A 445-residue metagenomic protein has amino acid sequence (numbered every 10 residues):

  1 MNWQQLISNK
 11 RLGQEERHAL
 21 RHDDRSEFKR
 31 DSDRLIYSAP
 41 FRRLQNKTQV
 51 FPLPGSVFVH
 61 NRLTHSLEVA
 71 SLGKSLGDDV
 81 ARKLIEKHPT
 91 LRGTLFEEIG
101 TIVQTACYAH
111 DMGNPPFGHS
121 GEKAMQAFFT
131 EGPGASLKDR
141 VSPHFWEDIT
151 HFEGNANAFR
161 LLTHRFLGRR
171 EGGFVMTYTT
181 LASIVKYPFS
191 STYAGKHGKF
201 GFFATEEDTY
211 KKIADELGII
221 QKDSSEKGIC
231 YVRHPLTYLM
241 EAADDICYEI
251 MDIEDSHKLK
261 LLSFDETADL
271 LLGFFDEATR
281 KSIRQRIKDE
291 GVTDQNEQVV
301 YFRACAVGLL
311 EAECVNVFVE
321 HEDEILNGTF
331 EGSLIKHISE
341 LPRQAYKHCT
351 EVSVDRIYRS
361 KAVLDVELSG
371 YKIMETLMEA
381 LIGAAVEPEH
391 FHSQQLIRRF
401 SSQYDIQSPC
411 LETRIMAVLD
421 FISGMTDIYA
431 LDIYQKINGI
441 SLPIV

Functional and structural regions predicted by a protein language model:
M1-D24, S32, I36-K47, S56 (+5 more regions): Sequence-structural signature of the catalytic-core scaffold of metal-dependent phosphohydrolases that act on
K47-V57, V352-I357: A short small-residue
H60-L63: Low-complexity, highly charged intrinsically disordered N-terminal segments that act as targeting/localization
C247, M251, D255, E311 (+7 more regions): Hydrophobic alpha-helix feature that most strongly marks membrane-spanning transmembrane helices and their immediate
G291-S339: Long amphipathic alpha-helical segments with strong coiled-coil/leucine-zipper propensity
V319-S401: Substrate-recognition/cap regions that form aromatic- and gly/pro-loop-enriched pockets for small-molecule ligands
E387, Q394-L442: C-terminal amphipathic alpha-helical interaction region
